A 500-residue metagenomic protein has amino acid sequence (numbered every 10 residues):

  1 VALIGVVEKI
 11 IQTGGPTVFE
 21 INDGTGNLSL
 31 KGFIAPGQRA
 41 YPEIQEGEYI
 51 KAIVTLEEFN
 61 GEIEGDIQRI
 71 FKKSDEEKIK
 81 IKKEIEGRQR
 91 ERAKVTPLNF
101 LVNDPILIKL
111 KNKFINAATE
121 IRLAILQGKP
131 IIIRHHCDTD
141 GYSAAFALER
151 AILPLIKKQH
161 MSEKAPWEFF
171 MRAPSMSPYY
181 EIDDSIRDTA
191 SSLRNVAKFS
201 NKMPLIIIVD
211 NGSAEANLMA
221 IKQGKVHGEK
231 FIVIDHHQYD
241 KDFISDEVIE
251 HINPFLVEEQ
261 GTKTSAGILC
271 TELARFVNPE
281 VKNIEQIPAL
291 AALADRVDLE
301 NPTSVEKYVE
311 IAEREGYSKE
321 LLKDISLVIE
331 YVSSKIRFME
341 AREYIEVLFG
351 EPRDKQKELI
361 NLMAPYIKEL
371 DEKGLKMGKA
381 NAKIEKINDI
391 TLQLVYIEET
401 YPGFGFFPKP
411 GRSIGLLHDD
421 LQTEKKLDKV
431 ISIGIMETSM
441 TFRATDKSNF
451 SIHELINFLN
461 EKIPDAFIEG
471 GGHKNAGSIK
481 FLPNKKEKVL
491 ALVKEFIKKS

Functional and structural regions predicted by a protein language model:
V1-T13, V54: Structural detector for short beta-strands of small beta-barrel domains
I10-P36: OB-fold (S1/OB) nucleic-acid-binding surfaces
K31-F33, T139-D140, P154-I234, Y239-I244 (+1 more regions): N-terminal small/polar loop signature for handling phosphorylated ligands or for N-terminal nucleophile
P36-I53: Short nucleic-acid-contacting surface segments enriched for D/E, G, S/T with interspersed K/R
T55-E84: OB-fold/S1-family single-stranded nucleic acid-binding modules
I85-R134, G141-Y142, R150, P154: An N-terminal, well-structured beta->alpha segment
L126-I133, C137-T139, K241-P402, L417-D419 (+2 more regions): A structured phosphate/pyrophosphate-recognition subdomain
T391-S500: Glycine-rich, acidic loop segments that terminate in or are immediately followed by a histidine
